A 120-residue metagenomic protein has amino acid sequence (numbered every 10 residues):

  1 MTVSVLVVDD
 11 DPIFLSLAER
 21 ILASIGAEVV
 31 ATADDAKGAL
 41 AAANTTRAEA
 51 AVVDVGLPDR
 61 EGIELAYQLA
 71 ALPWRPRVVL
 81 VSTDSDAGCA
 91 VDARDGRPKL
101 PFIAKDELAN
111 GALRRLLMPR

Functional and structural regions predicted by a protein language model:
D9, D54: Active-site residues of response regulator receiver
P12-A31: Two-component/phosphorelay signaling modules centered on CheY-like receiver
T32-A50: Acidic, metal-coordinating helix/loop segments flanking the phosphotransfer/catalytic sites of two-component signaling
D35, E61-E64: Acidic catalytic/metal-coordinating carboxylates
P58: The feature encodes the CheY-like receiver
I63-W74: Short amphipathic alpha-helix used as the core "switch/output" element in two-component signaling
V81-T83, K105: Hydrophobic/aromatic residues positioned on beta-strands within the core alpha/beta folds
D106-L117: C-terminal output helix
